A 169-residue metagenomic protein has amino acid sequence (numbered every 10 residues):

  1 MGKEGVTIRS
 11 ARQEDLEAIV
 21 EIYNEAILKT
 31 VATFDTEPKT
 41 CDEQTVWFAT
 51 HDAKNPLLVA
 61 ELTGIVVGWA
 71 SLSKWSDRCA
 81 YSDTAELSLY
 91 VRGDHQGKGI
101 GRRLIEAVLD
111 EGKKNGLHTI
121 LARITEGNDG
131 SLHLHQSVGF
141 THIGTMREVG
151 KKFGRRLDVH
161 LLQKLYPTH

Functional and structural regions predicted by a protein language model:
T7-I19: A short beta-loop-alpha structural element at the N-terminal edge of CoA-dependent acyl/N-acetyltransferase catalytic
L16, V20-W47: Conserved GNAT-fold acetyl-CoA-binding loop/helix
P38-D94, I105-E106, E111, L165-P167: Acetyl-CoA-dependent GNAT
S71-K74, L121-I124, Q136, T141-D158: Conserved catalytic-core motifs of GNAT/GCN5-like acyltransferases
L87, I120-A122, L162: A structural signal for short, well-ordered beta-strand segments
G97-D110, H133-S137: Conserved acetyl-CoA-binding loop-helix of GNAT-fold acetyltransferases
G112-I124: Conserved GNAT acetyl-CoA-binding A-motif
